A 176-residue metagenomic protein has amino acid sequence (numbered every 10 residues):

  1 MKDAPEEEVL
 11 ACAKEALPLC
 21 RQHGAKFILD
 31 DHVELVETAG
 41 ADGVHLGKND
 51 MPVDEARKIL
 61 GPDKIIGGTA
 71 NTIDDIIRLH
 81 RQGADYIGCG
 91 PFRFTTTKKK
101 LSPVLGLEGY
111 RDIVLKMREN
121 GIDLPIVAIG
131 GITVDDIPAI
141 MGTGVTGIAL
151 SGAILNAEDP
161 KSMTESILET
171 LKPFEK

Functional and structural regions predicted by a protein language model:
M1-A4: A short beta-strand-loop structural module common to alpha/beta enzyme folds
E6-E7, N156: Acidic-and-aromatic substrate-binding clefts and catalytic sites of carbohydrate-active enzymes
V9-L29, K48-T72, K100-V127, V134 (+1 more regions): Alpha-helix-loop-beta-strand connector modules within alpha/beta enzyme cores
Q22-H23, H32-L35, A39-G43, I73-F94 (+1 more regions): Alpha/beta enzyme core
F27-D31, I87-C89, V127-A128, L150: Short beta-strand segments at enzyme active-site cores
E34, E108, A149: Active-site phosphate/pyrophosphate-handling residues
E37, V114, G130, G152: A cross-family signal for key residues in well-ordered alpha-helices that form functional helical elements
K48-K58, G88-L101, G131-T170: Glycine-rich phosphate-binding active-site loops on the catalytic face of alpha/beta enzymes
